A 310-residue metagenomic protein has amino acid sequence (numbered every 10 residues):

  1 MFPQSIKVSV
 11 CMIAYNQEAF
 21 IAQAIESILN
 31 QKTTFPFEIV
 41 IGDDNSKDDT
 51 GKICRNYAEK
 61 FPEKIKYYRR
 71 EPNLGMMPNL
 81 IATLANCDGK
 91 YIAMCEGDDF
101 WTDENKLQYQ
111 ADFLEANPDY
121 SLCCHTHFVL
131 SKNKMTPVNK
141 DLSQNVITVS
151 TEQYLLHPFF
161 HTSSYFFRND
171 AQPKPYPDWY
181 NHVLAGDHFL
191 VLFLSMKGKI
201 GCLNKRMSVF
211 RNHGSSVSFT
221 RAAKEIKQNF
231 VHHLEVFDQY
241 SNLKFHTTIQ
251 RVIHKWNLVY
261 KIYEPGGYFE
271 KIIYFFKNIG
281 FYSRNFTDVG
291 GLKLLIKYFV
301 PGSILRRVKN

Functional and structural regions predicted by a protein language model:
I6-S9, E38, F189: Cell-envelope/extracellular polymer assembly enzymes that use nucleotide-activated donors
A22, D48-N56, P78: Acidic helix N-cap motif at the loop->helix transition within catalytic regions of sugar-transfer enzymes
E26-P36: Short, acidic, metal-binding catalytic loop of nucleotide-sugar glycosyltransferases
D43-K52, P72, E96: A conserved acidic beta->alpha catalytic loop
R70-C87, Y109: Glycine-rich, basic loop-to-helix element that forms the pyrophosphate-binding segment of sugar-nucleotide handling
A85, H125-T126, L142-K224, N229: Conserved nucleotide-sugar donor-binding catalytic segment
I92: Short aromatic/hydrophobic "clamp" motif used to bind/position activated sugar donors
N105-P137: Conserved donor NDP-sugar-binding/catalytic core segment of glycosyltransferases
